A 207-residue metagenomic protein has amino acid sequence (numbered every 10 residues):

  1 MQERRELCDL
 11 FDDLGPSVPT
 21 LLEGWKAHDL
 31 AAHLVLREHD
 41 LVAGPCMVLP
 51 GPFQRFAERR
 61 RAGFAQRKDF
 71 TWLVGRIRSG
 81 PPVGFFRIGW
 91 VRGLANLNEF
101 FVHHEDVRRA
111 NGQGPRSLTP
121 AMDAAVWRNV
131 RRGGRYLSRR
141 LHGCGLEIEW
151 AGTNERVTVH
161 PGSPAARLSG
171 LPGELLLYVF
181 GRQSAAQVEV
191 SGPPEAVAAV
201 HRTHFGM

Functional and structural regions predicted by a protein language model:
M1-D29: Short, extreme N-terminal leader segments that mark the start of a protein/domain
E3, D13-S17, D40-F56, D69-W72 (+1 more regions): Structured surface interface patches that mediate subunit assembly and partner/cofactor docking
W25-H39: Active-site-proximal cofactor/substrate-binding loop regions of enzyme domains
